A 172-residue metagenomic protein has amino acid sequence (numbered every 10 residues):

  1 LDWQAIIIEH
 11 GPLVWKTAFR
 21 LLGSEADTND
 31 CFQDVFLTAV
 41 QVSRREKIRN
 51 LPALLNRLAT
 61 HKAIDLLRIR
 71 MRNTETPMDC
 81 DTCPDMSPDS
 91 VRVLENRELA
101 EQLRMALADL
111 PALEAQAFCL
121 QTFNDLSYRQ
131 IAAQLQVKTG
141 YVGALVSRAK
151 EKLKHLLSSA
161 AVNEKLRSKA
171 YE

Functional and structural regions predicted by a protein language model:
L1-K16, A26-N29: A short, charge-rich alpha-helical start-of-domain segment used by transcription regulators
G11, W15, F36, P111 (+2 more regions): C-terminal flanking helix
K16, D30-L37, R49-H61, A144: Structural recognition of an alpha-helix C-terminal capping motif at a helix-to-coil junction
G23, D34-L51, I69-M71: Sigma70-family region 2
R57-M78, N96: Arg/Lys-rich amphipathic alpha helix in sigma70-family domain 2
I64, R129, A133-V162: DNA-recognition helix of helix-turn-helix
N73-N96, S127, S168-A170: Internal acidic/polar
A117-Q121: A short pre-motif secondary-structure segment
